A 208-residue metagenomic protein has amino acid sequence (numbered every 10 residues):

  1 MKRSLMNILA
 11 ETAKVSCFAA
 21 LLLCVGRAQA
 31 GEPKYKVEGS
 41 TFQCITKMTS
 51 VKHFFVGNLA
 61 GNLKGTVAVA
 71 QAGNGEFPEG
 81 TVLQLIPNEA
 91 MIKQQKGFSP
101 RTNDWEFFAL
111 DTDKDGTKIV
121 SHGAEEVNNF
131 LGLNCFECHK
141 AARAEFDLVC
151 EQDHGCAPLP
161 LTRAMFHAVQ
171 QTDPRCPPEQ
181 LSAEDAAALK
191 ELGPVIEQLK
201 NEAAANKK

Functional and structural regions predicted by a protein language model:
M1-E11: N-terminal secretory signal peptides that target proteins for export/translocation
T12-C24: Bacterial N-terminal signal peptides
G26-A30: Sec/Tat signal peptide C-region and signal peptidase I cleavage site
G31-H53, N74-K208: Sequence context surrounding c-type heme c attachment/ligation sites in exported
T49-K64: Compact soluble domain cores
A60-N74: N-terminal post-signal-peptidase region of extra-cytosolic proteins
